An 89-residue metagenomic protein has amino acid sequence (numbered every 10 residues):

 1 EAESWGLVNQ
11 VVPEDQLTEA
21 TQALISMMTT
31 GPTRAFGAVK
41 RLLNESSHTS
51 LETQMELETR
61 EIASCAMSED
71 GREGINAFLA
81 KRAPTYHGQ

Functional and structural regions predicted by a protein language model:
E1, W5-L7, R82: Active-site-proximal glycine-rich helix-loop-beta segment
A2, V39, F78: Terminal peptide-recognition signature
V8-E56, S64, E69, T85-Q89: C-terminal long alpha-helix characteristic of the crotonase
V12, A77-A80: Residues at secondary-structure transition points
D70-G71, A77: Interdomain hinge/lid region at the active-site interface of Rossmann-like NAD(P)-dependent oxidoreductases
